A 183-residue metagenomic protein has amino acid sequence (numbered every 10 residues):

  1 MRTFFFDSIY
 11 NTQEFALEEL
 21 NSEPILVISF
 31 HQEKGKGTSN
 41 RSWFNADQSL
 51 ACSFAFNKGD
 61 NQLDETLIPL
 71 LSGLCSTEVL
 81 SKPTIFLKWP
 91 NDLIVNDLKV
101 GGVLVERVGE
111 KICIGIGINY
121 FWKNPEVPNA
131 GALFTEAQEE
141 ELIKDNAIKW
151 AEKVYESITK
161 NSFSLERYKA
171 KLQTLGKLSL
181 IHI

Functional and structural regions predicted by a protein language model:
M1-T77: N-terminal lobe of the biotin/lipoate ligase/transferase fold
T3, I85-L87: Generic structural signal for residues in well-ordered beta-strands
Y10-E14, L93, E139-L142: A short acidic, often aromatic-flanked loop/helix-cap motif at beta-alpha or helix-coil junctions that lines enzyme
I28, K36-T38, K88-W89, P128-G131: Residue-level signal for pocket-adjacent positions within structured domains
G35, D92, G117: Active-site glycine-centered loops adjacent to acidic/histidine catalytic or metal-binding residues that shape
D60-I85, N96-I181: Long, positively charged amphipathic alpha-helical accessory segments at protein N-termini or as interdomain linkers
W89-V95: Glycine- and Gly-Pro-enriched alpha-helical subdomains that act as flexible, kink-prone "lid/hinge" or packing modules
